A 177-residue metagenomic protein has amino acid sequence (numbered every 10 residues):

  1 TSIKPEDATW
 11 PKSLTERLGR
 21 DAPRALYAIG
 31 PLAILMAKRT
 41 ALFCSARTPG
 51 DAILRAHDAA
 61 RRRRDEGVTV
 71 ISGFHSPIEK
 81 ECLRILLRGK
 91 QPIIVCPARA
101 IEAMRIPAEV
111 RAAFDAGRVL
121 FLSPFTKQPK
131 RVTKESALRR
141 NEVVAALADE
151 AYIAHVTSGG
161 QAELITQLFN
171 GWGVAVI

Functional and structural regions predicted by a protein language model:
K4-I177: Glycine-biased, small-residue-rich flexible motifs in mid-sequence functional cores and linkers
